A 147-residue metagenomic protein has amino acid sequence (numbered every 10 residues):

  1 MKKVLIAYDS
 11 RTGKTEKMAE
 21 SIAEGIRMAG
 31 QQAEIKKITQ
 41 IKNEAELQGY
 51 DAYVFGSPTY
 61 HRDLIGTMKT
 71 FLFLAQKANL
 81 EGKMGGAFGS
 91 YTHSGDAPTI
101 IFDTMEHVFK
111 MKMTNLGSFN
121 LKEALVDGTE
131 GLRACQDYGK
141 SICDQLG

Functional and structural regions predicted by a protein language model:
K2-K3, K17, A23-A29, E34 (+2 more regions): FMN-binding flavodoxin-like domain, especially the glycine-rich phosphate-binding loop
Y8-S10, G89: Short beta-strand/turn micro-motifs composed of small residues that flank or help shape donor/cofactor-binding pockets
S10, I38-K42: Short beta->alpha linker loops
T12-E16: Glycine-rich NAD(P) Rossmann-fold beta1-alpha1 loop
N43-L47: Short amphipathic alpha-helix with an adjacent loop that forms part of the alpha/beta core around
